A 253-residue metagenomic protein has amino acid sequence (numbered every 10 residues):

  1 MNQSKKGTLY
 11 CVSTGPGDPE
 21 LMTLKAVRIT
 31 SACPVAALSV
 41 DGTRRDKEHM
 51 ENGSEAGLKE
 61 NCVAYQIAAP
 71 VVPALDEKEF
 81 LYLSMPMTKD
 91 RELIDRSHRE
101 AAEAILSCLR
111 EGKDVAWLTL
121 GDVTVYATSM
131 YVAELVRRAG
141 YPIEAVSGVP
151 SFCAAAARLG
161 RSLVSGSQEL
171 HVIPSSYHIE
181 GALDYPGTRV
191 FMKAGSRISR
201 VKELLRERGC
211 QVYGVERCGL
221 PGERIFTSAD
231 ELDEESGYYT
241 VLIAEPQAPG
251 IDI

Functional and structural regions predicted by a protein language model:
N2-L81, R224-D233: Glycine-rich, flexible N-terminal cofactor/catalytic loop recognition
S4-T14, K89-R91, L163-G166, G187: Short, basic, glycine/proline-bearing loop/turn elements
L9, E51-E55, L183-I253: A contiguous loop/helix-start segment that scaffolds small-molecule binding in enzyme catalytic cores
T30-P34, G112, P186-G187, G209: Short, well-ordered alpha-helix to beta-strand connector turns
L38-S39, Y82, W117-T119, A145-G148 (+1 more regions): General beta-strand structural signal in soluble alpha/beta enzymes
T43-R45, P150-C153, L220-G222: Short gly/pro/ser/thr-enriched loop/turn and capping motifs at secondary-structure boundaries
A69, L81-R110: Glycine/small-residue-rich loop that forms an oxyanion/phosphate-binding "nest" at active or ligand-binding sites
T124-Y185, D233, Q247-G250: Class I SAM-dependent methyltransferase SAM-binding "motif I" and its flanking Rossmann-like core
